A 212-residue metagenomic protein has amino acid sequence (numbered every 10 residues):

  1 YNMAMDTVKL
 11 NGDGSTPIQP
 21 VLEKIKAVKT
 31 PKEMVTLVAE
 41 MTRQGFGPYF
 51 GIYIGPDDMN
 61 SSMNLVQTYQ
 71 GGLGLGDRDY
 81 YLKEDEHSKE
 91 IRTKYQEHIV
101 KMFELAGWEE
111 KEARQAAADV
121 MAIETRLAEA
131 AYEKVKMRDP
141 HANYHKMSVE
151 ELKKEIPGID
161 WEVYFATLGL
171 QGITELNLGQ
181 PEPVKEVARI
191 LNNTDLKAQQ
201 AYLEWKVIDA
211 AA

Functional and structural regions predicted by a protein language model:
Y1-A212: Noncatalytic, helix-rich "gating/capping" subdomain that lines the substrate-entry/channel surface of large enzyme
